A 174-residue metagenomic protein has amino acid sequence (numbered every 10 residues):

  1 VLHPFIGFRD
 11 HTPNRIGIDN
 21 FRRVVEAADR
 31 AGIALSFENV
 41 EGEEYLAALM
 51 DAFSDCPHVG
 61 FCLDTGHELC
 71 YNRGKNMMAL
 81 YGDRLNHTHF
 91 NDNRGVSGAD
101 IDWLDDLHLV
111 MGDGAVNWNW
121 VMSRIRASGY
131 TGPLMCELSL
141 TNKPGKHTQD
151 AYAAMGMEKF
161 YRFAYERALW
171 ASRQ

Functional and structural regions predicted by a protein language model:
V1-G60: Active-site acidic/histidine proton-transfer and metal-coordination neighborhood in alpha/beta enzyme cores
R30, E43-Q174: Histidine-acidic metal/acid-base catalytic patches
